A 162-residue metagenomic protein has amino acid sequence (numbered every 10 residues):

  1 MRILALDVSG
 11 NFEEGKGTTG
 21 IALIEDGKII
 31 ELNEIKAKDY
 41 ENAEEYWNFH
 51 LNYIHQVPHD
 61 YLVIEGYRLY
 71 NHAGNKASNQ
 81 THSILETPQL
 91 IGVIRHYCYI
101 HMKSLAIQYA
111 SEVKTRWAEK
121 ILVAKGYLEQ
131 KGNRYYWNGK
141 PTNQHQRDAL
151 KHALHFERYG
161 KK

Functional and structural regions predicted by a protein language model:
M1-K162: Phosphate- and other anionic-substrate recognition elements at nucleic-acid/protein interfaces
